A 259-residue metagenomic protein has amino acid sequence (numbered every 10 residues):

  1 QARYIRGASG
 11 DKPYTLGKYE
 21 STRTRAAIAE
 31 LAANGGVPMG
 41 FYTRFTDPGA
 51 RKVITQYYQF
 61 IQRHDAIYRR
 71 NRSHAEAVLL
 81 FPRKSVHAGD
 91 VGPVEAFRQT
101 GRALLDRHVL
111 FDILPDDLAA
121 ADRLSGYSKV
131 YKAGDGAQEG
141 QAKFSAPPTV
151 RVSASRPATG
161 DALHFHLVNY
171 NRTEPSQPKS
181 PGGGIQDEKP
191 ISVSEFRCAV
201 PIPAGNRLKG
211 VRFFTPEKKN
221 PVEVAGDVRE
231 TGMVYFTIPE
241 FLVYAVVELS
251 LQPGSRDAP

Functional and structural regions predicted by a protein language model:
Q1-P259: Carbohydrate-binding surfaces of carbohydrate-active enzymes
